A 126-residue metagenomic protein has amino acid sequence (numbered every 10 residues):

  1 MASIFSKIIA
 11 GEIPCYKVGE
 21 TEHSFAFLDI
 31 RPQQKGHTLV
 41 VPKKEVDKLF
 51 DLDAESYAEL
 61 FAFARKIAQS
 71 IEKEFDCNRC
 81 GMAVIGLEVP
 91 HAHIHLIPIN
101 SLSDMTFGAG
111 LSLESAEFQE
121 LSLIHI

Functional and structural regions predicted by a protein language model:
M1-H125: HIT superfamily nucleotide-processing domains
